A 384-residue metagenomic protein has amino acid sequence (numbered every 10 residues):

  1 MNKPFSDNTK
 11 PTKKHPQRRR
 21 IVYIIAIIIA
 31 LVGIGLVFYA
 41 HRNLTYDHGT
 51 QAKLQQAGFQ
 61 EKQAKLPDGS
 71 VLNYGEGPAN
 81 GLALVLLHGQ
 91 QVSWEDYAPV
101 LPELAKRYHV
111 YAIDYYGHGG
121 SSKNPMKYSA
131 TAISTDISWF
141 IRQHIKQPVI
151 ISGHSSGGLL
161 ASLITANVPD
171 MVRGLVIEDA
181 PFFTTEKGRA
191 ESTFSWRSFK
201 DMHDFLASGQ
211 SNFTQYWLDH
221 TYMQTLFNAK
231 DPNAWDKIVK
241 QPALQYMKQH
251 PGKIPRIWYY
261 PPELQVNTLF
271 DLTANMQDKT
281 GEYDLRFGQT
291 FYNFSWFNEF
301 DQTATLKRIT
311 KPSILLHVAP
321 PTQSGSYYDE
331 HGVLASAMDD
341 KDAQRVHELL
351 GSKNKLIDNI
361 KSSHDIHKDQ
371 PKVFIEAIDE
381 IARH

Functional and structural regions predicted by a protein language model:
N2-L84, K106-Y108, K146-Q147, M338-R345 (+2 more regions): Alpha/beta-hydrolase fold catalytic core
P67-D68, G75, Y115-S152: Active-site loop/oxyanion-hole signature of alpha/beta-hydrolase fold enzymes
S70, E76-G120: Conserved HGGG/HGGXW glycine-rich cap/lid loop of the alpha/beta-hydrolase fold
Q147-E191: Conserved hydrolase catalytic core segment
V176-H220: Flexible "cap/lid" loop of the alpha/beta hydrolase fold
F287-T305: Active-site nucleophile elbow and catalytic-triad environment of alpha/beta-hydrolase enzymes
I314-K361: Conserved loop-alpha-helix segment in the C-terminal half of the alpha/beta-hydrolase fold that carries the catalytic
S362-Q370: Catalytic histidine-centered segment of alpha/beta-hydrolase-like enzymes
